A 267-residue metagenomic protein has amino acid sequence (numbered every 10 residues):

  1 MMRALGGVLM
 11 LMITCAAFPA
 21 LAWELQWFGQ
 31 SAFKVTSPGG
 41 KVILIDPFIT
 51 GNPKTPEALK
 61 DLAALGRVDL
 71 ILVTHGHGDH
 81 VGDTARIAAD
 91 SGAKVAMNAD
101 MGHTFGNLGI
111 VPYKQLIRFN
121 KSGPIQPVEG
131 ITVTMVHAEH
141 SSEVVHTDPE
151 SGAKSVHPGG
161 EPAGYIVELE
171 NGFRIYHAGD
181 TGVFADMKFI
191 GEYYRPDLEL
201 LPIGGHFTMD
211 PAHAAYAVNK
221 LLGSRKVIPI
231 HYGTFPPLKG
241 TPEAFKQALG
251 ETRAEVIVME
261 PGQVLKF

Functional and structural regions predicted by a protein language model:
M2-V42, I49-G51, E251, P261-Q263: Zn-dependent metallo-beta-lactamase
F28, A99-F173, A248-F267: Metallo-beta-lactamase
V35, D46, H75, D83 (+5 more regions): Divalent metal-coordination and catalytic microenvironments
P38-G78, G82-A89, P112, S142-H157 (+1 more regions): Pre-active-site segment of Zn-dependent metallo-hydrolases
K41-I43, D69-L70, I131, F173-I175 (+2 more regions): Structural motif
G51-N52, G78-G82, G102-F105, G123-Q126 (+5 more regions): Active-site environment of divalent metal-dependent phosphoester hydrolases
L70, G182-Q263: Cap/insert and terminal regions of metallo-dependent hydrolase folds
A93-D100, K226-H231: Short internal beta-strands
